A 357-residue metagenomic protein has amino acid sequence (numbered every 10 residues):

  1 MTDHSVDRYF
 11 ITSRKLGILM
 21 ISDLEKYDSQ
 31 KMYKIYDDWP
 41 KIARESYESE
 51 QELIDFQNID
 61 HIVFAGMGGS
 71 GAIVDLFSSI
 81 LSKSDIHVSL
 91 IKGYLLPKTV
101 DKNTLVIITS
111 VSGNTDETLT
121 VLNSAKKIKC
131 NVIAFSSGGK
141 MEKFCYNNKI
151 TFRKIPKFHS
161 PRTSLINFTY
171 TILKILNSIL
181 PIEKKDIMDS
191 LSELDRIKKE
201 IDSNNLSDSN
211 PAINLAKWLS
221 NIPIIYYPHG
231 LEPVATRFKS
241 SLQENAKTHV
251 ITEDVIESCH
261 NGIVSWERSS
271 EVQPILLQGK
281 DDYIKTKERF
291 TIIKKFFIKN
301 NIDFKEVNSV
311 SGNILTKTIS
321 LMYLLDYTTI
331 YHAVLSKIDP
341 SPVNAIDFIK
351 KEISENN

Functional and structural regions predicted by a protein language model:
M1-L19: N-terminal amphipathic/basic-hydrophobic helices that include classical n-h-c signal peptides and signal-anchor
G17-S29: Polybasic, low-complexity association/targeting segments
D28-I35, I42, E50-I54, D60 (+2 more regions): Active-site phosphate/pyrophosphate-binding segments
Q30-F56, P97-K102, M188, K305 (+1 more regions): Conserved, well-structured ligand/cofactor-binding cores
L53, Q57-K199, K217, G279-I284 (+1 more regions): Glycine-rich phosphate-binding loops that contact phosphosugars or nucleotide phosphates
V88-G93, T248-C259, D303-G312: A generic structural motif
V264, S269-N344: C-terminal active-site/capping subdomain that shapes the small-molecule cofactor and substrate pocket of enzyme
D339-N357: Short, small/acidic-rich helices and loops at N termini and domain boundaries of DNA replication/processing enzymes
